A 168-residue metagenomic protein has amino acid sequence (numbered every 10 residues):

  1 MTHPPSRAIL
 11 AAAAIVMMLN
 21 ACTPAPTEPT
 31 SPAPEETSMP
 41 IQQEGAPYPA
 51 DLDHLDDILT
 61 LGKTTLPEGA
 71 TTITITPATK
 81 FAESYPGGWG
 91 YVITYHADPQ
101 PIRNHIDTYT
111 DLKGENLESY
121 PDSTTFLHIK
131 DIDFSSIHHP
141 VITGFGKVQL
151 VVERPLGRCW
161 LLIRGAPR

Functional and structural regions predicted by a protein language model:
M1-L10: Bacterial N-terminal signal peptides that target proteins for export
V16, T27-E28: Juxtamembrane and targeting peptides
M18-A21: C-terminal motif of bacterial Sec signal peptides marking the signal peptidase cleavage site
T23-A25: Bacterial signal peptide processing site
P29-G87, Y91: Extracytoplasmic low-complexity, Pro/Thr/Ser/Ala/Gly-rich segments that lie immediately after a secretion/anchoring
T64-G69, D98-I102, P155-L156: A short, structured loop/turn motif at beta-sheet edges
K80-T108: Terminal, regulation- and interaction-focused segments at domain boundaries
V92, I102-A166: Extracytosolic low-complexity repeat regions of secreted or lipid-anchored proteins
